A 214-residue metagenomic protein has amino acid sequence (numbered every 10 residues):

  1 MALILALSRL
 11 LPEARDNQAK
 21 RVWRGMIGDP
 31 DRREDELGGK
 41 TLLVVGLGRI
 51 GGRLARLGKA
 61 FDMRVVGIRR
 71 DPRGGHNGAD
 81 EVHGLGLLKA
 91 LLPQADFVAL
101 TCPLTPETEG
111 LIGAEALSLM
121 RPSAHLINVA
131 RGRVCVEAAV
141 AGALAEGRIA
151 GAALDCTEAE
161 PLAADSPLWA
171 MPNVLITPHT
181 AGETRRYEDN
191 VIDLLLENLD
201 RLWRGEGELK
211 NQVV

Functional and structural regions predicted by a protein language model:
M1-D16, K59-M63, L194-W203: Oxidoreductase and adenylate-handling cofactor-binding alpha/beta cores
M1-T41: Phosphate-binding beta-alpha-beta segment of Rossmann-like dinucleotide-binding domains, i.e., the NAD(P)
E13, M26, E160-V214: C-terminal helix-to-coil terminal segments
E34-G38, K59, S118-L119, L168: Short, flexible hinge/linker loops that cap or flank conserved catalytic cores
T41, M63-R64: Residues at the starts of beta-strands that form the adenosine-phosphate
L47-G48: Glycine-rich Rossmann-fold phosphate-binding loop(s) that bind the pyrophosphate of adenine dinucleotide cofactors
G51-G52: N-terminal Rossmann-fold NAD(P) dinucleotide-binding loop
D71-P167: Rossmann-like adenosine-cofactor binding region
